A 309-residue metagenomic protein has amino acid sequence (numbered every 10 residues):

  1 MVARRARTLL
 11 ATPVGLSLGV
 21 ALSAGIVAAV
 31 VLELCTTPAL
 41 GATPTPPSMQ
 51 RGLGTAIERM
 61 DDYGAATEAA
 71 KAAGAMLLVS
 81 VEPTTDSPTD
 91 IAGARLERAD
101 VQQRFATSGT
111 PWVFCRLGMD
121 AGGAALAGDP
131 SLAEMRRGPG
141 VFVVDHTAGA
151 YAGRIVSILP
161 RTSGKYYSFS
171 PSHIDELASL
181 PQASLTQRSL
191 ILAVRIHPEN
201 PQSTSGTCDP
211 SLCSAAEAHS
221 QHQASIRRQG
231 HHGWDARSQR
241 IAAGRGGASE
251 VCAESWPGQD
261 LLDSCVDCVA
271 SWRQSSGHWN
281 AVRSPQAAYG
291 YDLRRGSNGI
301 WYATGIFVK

Functional and structural regions predicted by a protein language model:
R5-A21: N-terminal Sec-pathway targeting helices
V20-L34: Bacterial N-terminal signal peptides
A39-A42: Boundary at the C-terminal end of the N-terminal hydrophobic targeting segment
S48-D62, S80, D86-T107, R161-K309: Functional surface patches built around histidine and acidic residues
R59-M76: A short beta-strand-turn-helix
T67, A94-T147: Thioredoxin-like thiol-disulfide oxidoreductase module
V81-T84, L117-M119: Structural motif
M135-E176: Non-catalytic, surface beta->alpha helical segment in thiol-disulfide oxidoreductase systems
